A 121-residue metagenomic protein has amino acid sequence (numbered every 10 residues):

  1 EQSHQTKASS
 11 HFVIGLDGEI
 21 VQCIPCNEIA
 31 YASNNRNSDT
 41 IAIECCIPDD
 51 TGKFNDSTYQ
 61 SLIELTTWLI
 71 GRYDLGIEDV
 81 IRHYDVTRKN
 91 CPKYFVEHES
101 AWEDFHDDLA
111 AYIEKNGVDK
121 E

Functional and structural regions predicted by a protein language model:
E1-E78: Active-site-adjacent loop/helix surface patches within enzyme catalytic domains that shape the substrate-binding cleft
P48-E121: Basic/polar, cationic surfaces and motifs that engage anionic cell-wall and phosphate/carboxylate ligands
